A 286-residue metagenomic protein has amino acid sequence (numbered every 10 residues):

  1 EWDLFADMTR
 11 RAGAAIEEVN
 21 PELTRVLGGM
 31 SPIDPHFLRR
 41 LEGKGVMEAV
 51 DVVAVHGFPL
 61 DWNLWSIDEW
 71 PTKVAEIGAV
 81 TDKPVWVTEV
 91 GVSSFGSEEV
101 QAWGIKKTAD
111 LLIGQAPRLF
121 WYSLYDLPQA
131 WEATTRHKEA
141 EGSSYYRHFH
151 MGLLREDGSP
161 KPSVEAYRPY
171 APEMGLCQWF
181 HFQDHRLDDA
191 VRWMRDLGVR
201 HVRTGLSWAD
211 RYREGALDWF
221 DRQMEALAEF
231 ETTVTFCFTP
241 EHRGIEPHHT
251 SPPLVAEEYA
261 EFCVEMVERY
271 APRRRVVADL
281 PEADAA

Functional and structural regions predicted by a protein language model:
E1-I33, V191-A286: Substrate-binding cleft and catalytic face of glycoside hydrolase catalytic domains, especially the flexible beta-alpha
L4-R11, H36, E69-T72, E76 (+8 more regions): Extracytoplasmic/secreted proteins, especially bacterial periplasmic and envelope-associated proteins
R11-V19, R40-G45, A49, E76-V80 (+8 more regions): Alpha-helical structural signal in soluble globular domains
A12, V53, E89, Q101 (+5 more regions): Conserved, mostly hydrophobic/aromatic
T24, H36-V100, D110-P117, D126-W131 (+2 more regions): Glycoside hydrolase catalytic-domain groove-lining segments
R25-G28, D51-V55, V85-T88, P117-W121 (+3 more regions): Hydrophobic faces of well-ordered beta-strands that scaffold small-molecule active sites in alpha/beta enzyme cores
M30-R39, F58-W70, S93-E99, L127-Q129 (+4 more regions): Acidic-and-aromatic substrate-binding clefts and catalytic sites of carbohydrate-active enzymes
S97-W103, L111-A116, F120-R192, D218 (+4 more regions): Aromatic-rich peripheral "rim/lid" segments of glycoside hydrolase catalytic domains that contact and position glycan
